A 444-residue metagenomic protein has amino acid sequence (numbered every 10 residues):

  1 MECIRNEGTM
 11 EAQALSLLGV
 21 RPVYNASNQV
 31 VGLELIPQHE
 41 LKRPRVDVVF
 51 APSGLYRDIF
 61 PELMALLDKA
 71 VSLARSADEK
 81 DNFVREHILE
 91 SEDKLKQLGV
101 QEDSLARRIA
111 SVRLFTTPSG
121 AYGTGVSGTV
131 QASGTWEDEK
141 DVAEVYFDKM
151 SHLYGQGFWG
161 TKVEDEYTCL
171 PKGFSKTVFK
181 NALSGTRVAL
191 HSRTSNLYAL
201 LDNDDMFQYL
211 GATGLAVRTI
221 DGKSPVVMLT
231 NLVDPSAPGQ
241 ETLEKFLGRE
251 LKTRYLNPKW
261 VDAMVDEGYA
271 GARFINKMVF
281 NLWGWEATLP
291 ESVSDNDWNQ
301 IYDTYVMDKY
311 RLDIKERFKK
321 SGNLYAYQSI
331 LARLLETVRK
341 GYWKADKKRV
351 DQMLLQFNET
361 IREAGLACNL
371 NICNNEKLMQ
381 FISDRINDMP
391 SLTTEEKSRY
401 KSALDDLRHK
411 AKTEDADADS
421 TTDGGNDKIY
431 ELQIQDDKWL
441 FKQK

Functional and structural regions predicted by a protein language model:
M1-K444: Ligand/cofactor-recognition surfaces for anionic moieties
